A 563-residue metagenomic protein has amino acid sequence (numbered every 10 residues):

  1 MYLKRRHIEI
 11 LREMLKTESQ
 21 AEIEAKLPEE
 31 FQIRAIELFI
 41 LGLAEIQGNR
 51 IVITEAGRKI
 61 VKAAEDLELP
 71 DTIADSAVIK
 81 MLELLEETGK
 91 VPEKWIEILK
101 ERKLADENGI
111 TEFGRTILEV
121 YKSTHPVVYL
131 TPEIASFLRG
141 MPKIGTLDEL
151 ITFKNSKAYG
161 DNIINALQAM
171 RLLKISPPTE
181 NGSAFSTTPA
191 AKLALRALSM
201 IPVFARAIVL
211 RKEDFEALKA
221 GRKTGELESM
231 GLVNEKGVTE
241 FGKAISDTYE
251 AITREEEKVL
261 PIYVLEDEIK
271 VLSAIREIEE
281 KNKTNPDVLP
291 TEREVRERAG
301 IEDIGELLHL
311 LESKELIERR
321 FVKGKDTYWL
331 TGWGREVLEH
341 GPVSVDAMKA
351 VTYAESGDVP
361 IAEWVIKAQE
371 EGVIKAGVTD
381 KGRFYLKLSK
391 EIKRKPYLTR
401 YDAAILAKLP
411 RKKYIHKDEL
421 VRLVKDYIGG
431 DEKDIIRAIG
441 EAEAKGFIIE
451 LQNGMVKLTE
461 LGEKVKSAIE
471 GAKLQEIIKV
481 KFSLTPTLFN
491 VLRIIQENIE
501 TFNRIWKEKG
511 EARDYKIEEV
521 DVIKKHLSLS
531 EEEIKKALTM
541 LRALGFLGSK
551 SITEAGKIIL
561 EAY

Functional and structural regions predicted by a protein language model:
R6-E13, A77-L84, E133-F137, E213-L218 (+4 more regions): Short alpha-helical "packing" element that flanks the helix-turn-helix/winged-helix DNA-binding module
T17-L27, V78-E93, K143-A158, E213-K219 (+4 more regions): Short acidic, hydrophobic short linear motifs in intrinsically disordered regions
K26-L41, G89-R102, N155-M170, K219-M230 (+4 more regions): Short amphipathic alpha-helical interaction segments
E37, K59-I60, I98, L104 (+19 more regions): A detector of tandemly repeated sequence units and domain arrays
F39-N49, K100-G109, Q168-T179, E228-G237 (+4 more regions): A short, conserved structural fragment
R50-T54, G109-I110, E180-T187, V238-T239 (+5 more regions): Minor-groove-contacting beta-hairpin "wing" of winged helix-turn-helix DNA-binding domains
A56-I79, R115-A135, P189-K212, K243-Y263 (+4 more regions): Short, amphipathic alpha-helical interaction segments positioned at domain boundaries
A63-A64, R102, N108, V120 (+6 more regions): Tandem-repeat architecture and repeat-register "anchor" residues
